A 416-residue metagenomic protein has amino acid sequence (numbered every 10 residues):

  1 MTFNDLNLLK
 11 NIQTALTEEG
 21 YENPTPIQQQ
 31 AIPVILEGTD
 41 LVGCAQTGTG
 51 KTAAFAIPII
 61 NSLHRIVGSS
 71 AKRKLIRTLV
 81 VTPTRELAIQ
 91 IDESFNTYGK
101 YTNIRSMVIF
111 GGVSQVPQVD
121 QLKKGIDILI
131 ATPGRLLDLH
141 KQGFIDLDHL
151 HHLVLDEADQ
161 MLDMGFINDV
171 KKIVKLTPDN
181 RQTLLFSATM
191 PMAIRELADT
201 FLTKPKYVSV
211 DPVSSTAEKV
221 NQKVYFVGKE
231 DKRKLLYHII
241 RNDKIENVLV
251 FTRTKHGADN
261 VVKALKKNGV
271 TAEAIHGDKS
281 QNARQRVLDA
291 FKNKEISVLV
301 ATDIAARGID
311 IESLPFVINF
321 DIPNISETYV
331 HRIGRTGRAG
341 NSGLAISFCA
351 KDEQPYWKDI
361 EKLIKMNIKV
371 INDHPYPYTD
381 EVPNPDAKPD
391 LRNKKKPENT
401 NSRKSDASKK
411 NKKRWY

Functional and structural regions predicted by a protein language model:
T2-E381: Conserved helicase RecA-like core
V382-Y416: Intrinsically disordered, Lys/Arg-rich low-complexity segments
